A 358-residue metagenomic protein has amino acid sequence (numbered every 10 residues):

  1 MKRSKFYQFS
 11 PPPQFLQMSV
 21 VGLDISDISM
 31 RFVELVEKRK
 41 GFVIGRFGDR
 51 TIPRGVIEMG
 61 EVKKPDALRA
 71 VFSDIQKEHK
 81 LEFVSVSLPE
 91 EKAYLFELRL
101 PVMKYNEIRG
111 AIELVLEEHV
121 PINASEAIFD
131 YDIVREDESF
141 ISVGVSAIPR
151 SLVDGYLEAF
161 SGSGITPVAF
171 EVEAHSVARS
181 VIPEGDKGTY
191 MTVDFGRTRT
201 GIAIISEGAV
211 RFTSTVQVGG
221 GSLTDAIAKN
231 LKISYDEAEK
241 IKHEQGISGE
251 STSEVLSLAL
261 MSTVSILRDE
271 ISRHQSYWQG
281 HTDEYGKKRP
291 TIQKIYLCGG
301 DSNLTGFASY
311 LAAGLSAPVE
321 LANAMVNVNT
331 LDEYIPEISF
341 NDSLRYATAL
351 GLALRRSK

Functional and structural regions predicted by a protein language model:
M1-K358: Hydrophobic/aromatic-enriched cytosolic interaction surfaces used to assemble or bind macromolecules
